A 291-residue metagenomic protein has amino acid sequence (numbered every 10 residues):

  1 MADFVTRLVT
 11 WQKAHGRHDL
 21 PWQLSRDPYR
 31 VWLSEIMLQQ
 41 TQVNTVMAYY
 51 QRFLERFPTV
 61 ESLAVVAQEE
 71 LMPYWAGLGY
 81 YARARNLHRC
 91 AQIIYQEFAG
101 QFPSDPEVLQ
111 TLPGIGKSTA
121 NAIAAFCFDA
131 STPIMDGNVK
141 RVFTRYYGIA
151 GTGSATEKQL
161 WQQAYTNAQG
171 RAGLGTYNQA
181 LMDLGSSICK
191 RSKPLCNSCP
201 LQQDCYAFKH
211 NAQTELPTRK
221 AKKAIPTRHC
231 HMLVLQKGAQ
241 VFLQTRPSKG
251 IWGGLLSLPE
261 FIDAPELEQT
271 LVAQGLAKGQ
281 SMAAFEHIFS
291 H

Functional and structural regions predicted by a protein language model:
M1-H18, Q23-L24, D183-H291: Intrinsically disordered, low-complexity, charged terminal extensions of DNA damage-control enzymes
F4-N197, L201-T214: Catalytic cores of DNA base-excision repair glycosylases
